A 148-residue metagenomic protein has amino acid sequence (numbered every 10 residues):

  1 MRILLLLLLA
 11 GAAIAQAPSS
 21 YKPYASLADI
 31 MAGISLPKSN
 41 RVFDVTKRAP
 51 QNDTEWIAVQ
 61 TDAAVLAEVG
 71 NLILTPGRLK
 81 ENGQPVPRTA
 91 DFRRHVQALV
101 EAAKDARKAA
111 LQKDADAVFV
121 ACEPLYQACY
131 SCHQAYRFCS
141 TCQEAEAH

Functional and structural regions predicted by a protein language model:
M1-I3, C132: A generic membrane alpha-helix/interface feature
I3-A12: Sec-dependent N-terminal signal peptides
A17-H148: Sequence context surrounding c-type heme c attachment/ligation sites in exported
